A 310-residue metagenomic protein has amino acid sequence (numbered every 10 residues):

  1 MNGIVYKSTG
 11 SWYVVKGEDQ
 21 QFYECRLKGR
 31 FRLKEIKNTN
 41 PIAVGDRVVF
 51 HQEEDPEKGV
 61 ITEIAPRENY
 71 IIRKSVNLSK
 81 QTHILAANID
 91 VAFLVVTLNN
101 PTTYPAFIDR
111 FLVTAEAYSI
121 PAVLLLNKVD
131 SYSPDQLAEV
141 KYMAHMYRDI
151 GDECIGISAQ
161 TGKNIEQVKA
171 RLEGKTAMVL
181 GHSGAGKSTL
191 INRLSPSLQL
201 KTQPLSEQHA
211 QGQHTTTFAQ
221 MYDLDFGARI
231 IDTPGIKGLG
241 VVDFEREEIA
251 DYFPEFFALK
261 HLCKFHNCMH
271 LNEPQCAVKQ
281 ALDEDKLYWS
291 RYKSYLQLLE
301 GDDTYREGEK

Functional and structural regions predicted by a protein language model:
M1-P105: N-terminal accessory targeting/assembly segments
S11, K37-D55, A65-L85, P121-A122 (+2 more regions): Helix-rich effector regions associated with P-loop NTPase G domains
N88-V96, S119-V129, G151-G156: Conserved beta-strand/loop subsegment of P-loop NTPase cores
T102, Y132, K163, K237-G240: Catalytic P-loop NTPase motifs of RecA-like helicase/translocase cores
A106-P121: Histidine-anchored nucleotide/phosphate-binding helix
S131-A185: Canonical P-loop GTPase G-domain recognition
